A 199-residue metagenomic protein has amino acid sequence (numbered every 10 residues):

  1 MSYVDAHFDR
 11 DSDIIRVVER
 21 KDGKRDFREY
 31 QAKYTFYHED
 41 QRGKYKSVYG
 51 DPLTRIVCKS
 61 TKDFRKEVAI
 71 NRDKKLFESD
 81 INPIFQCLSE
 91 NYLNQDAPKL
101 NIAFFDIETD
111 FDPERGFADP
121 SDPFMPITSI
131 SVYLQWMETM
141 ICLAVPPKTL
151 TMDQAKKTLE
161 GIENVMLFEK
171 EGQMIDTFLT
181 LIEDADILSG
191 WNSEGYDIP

Functional and structural regions predicted by a protein language model:
M1-P199: The two-metal-ion catalytic cores of nucleic-acid processing enzymes
